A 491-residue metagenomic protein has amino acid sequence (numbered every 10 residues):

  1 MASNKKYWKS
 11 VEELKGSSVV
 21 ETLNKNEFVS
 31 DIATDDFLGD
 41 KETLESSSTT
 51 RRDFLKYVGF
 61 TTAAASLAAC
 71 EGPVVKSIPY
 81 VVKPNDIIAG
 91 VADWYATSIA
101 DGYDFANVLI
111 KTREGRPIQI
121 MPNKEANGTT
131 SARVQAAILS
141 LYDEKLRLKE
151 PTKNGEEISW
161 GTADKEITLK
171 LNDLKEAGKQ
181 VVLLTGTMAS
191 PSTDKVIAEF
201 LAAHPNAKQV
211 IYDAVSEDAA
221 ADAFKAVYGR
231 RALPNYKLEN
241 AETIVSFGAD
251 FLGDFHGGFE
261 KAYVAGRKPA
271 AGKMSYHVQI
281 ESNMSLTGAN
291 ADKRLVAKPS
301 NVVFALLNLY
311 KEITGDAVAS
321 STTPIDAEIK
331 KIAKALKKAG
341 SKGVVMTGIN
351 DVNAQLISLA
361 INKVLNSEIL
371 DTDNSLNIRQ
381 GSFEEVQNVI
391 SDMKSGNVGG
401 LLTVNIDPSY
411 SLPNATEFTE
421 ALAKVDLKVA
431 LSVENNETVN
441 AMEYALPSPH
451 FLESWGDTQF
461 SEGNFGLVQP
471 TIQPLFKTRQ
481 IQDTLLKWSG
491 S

Functional and structural regions predicted by a protein language model:
M1-V318, T323: N-terminal export/assembly segments and adjacent metallocofactor-ligating motifs of anaerobic energy-metabolism
T162, A177, N206, I211-S491: Non-catalytic alpha/beta scaffold blocks inside enzyme catalytic domains
